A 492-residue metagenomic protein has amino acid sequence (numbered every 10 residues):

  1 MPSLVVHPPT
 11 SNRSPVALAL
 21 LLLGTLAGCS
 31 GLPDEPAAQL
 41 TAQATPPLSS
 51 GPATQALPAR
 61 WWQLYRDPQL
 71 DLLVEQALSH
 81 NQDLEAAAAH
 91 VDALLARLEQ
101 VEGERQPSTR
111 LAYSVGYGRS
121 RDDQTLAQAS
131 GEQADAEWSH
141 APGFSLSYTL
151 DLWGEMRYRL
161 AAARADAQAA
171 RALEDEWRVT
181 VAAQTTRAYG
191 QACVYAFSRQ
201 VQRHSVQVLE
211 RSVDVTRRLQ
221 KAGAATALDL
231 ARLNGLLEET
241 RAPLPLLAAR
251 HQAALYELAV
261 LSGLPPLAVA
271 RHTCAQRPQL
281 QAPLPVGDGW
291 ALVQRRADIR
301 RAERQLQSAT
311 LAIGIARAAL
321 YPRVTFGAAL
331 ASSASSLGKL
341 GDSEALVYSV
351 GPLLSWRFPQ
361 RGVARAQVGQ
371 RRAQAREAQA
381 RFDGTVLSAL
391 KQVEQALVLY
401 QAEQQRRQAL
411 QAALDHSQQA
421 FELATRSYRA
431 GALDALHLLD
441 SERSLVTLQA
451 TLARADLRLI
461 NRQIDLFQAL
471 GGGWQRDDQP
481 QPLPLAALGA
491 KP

Functional and structural regions predicted by a protein language model:
P2-H7, S14-S79, L126-A127, R164 (+3 more regions): Terminal intrinsically disordered/low-complexity segments used for targeting and assembly
S30-Q184, R323-A328, F358-V368, R372-A375: Short flexible linkers and secondary-structure junctions
A56-Y65, S114-S145, A268-P285, G314 (+2 more regions): Small/polar, glycine/serine/threonine/aspartate-rich low-complexity segments that form flexible
L70-L72, S139-A141, R187, R232 (+2 more regions): Transmembrane beta-barrel architecture of outer-membrane proteins
E85-A86, E102-G103, L150-R178, L228 (+6 more regions): Sec/SRP-type N-terminal targeting helices
M156, A165, A172-D288, L399 (+4 more regions): Periplasmic alpha-helical coiled-coil/stalk elements that build and connect Gram-negative outer-membrane
Q220-A224, Y428-A432, A469, G473: A short glycine-centered flexible hinge/capping loop motif at secondary-structure junctions
